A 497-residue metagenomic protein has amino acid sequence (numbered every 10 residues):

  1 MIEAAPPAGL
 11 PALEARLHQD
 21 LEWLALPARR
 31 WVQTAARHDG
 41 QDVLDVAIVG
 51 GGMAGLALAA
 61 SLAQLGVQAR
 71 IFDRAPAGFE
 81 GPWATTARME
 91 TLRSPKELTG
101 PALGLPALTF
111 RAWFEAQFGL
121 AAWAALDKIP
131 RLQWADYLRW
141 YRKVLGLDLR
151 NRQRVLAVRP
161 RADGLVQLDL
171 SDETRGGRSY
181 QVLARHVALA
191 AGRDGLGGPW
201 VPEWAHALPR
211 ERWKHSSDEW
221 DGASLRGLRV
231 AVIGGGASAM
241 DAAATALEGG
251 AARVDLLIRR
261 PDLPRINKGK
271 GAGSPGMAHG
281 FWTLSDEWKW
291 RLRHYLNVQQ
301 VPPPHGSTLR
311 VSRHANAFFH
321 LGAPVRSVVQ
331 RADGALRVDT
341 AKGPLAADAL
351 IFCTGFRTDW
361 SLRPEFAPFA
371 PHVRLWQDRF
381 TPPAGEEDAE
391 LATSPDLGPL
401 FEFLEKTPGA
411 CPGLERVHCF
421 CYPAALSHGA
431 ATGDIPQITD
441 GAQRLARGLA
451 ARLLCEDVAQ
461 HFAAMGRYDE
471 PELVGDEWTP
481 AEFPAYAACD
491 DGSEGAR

Functional and structural regions predicted by a protein language model:
I2-A75, W123-A237, D241-G249, D255-R497: Flavin (primarily FAD) cofactor-binding/catalytic cores of flavoenzymes
A75-L103, P264-F281: Conserved N-terminal glycine-rich FAD pyrophosphate-binding loop of Rossmann-like flavoproteins
F79, W83-T86, W113, W140 (+1 more regions): Tryptophan-centered motif/residue detector
R88, S94-P95, P106, W134-Y137 (+1 more regions): Generic hydrophobic, aliphatic-rich segments that mediate packing or membrane embedding
G100-A135: A conserved beta-strand/loop capping segment in the N-terminal third of enzymes that catalyze redox or closely related
